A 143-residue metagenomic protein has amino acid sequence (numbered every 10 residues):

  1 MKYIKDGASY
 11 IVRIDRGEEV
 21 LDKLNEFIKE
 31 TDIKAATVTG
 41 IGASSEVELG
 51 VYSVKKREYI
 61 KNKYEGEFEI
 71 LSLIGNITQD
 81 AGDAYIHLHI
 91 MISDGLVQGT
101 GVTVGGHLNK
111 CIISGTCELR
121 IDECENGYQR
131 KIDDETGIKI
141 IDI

Functional and structural regions predicted by a protein language model:
M1-T31, A35-H87, M91-I143: N-terminal intrinsically disordered, cationic/polar leader segments that include organellar targeting peptides
